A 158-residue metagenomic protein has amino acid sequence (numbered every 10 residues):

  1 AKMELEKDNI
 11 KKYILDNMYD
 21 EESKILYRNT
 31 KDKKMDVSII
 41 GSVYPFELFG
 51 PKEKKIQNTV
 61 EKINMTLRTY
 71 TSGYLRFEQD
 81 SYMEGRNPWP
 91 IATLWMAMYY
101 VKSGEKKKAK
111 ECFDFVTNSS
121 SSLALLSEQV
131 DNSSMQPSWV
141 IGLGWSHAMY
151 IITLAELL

Functional and structural regions predicted by a protein language model:
E4-L5: Short, charged, amphipathic alpha-helical segments
D8-W89, E111-L158: Extended glycan-interaction surfaces of carbohydrate-active proteins
G85-G104: Internal helical hairpin/lid segments
